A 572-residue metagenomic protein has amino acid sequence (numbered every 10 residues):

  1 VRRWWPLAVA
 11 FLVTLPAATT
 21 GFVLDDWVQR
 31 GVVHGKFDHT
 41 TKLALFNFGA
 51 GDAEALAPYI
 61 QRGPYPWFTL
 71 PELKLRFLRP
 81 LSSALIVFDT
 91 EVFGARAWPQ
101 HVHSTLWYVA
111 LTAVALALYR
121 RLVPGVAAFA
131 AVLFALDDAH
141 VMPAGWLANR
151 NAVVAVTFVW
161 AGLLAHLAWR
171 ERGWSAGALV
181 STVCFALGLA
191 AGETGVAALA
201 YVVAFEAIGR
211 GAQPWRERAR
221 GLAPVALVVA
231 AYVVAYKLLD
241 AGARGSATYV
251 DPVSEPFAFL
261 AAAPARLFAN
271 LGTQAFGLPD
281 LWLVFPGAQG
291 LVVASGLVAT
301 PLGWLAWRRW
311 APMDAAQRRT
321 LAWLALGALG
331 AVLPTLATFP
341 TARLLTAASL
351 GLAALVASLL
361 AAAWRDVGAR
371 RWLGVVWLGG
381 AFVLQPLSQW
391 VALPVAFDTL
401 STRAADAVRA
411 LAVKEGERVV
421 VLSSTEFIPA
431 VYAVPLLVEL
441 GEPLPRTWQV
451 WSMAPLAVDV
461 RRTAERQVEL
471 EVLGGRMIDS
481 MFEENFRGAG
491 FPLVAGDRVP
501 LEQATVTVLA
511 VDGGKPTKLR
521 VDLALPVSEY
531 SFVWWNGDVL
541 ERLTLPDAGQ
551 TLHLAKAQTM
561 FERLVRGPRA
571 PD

Functional and structural regions predicted by a protein language model:
V1-P429, A433-V438, P443, A504: Polytopic membrane enzymes that build or remodel cell-surface glycoconjugates and lipids
R409-V419, S424-D572: C-terminal luminal/periplasmic domains and tails of membrane-associated envelope-modifying transferases
